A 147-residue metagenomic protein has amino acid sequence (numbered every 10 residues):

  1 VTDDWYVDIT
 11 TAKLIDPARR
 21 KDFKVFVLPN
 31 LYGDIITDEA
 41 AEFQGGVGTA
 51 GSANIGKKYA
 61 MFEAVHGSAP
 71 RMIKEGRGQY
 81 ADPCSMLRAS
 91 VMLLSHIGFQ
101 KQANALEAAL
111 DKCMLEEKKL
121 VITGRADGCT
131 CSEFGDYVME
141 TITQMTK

Functional and structural regions predicted by a protein language model:
V1-T10, D22: Glycine-rich phosphate/diphosphate-binding loop of Rossmann-like nucleotide-binding domains
D4, V25-F26, Q79-Y80, F99 (+3 more regions): Hydrophobic alpha-helical scaffolding
K13-A105, A109-E117: Glycine-rich phosphate/nucleotide-binding loop
Q100, A109-K147: Glycine-rich phosphate/pyrophosphate-binding loop and the adjoining helix
